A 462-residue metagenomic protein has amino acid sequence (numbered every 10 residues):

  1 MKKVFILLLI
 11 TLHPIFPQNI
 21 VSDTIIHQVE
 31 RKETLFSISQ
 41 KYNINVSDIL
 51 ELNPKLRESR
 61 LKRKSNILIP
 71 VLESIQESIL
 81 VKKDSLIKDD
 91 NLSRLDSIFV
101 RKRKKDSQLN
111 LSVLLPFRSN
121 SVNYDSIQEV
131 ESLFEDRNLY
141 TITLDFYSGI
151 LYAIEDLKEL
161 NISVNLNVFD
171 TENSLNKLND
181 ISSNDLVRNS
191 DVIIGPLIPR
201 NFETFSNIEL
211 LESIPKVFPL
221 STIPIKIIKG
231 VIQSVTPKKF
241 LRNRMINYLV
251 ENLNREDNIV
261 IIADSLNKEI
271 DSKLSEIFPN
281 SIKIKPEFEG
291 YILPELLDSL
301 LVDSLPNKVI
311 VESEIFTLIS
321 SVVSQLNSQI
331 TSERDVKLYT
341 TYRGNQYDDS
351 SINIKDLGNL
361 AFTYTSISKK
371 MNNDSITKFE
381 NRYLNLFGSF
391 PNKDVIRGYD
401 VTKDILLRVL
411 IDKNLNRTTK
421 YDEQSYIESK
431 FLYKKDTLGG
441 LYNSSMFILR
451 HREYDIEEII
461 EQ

Functional and structural regions predicted by a protein language model:
M1-I26, E457-Q462: Bacterial Sec-dependent N-terminal signal peptides
Q18-R31, S37-L86, N120-V122, T222: Extracellular LysM carbohydrate-binding repeats and other cell-envelope/extracellular binding modules
N120-T141: A solvent-exposed, charged loop/short amphipathic helix patch at secondary-structure junctions
N165-N184, G290-L300: Structural motif
L186-I198, V217-P219, D257-D264, S304-V322 (+2 more regions): Periplasmic-binding protein-like
I194-G195, N201-L274: Extracytoplasmic ligand/sensor domains, especially the bilobed periplasmic-binding protein
V323-R397: Extracellular/periplasmic periplasmic-binding protein-like sensory domains
G388-V395, T402, L406-I456: Segments of small-molecule ligand-sensing domains
